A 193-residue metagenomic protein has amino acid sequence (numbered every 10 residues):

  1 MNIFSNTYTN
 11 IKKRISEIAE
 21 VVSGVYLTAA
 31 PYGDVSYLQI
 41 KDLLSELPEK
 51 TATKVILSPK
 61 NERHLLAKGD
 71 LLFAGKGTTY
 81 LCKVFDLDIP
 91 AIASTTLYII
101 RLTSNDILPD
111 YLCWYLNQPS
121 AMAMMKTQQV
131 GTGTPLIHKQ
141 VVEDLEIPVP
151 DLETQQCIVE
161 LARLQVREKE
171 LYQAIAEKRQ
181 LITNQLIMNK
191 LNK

Functional and structural regions predicted by a protein language model:
M1-L27, V149-K193: Non-catalytic DNA-recognition/assembly elements of restriction-modification systems
I11-L27, K41-K68: Sequence-specific dsDNA recognition surfaces
A29-V35, H64-L66, V84-T96: Short, surface-exposed loop/turn microsegments at beta-strand edges and helix-strand junctions
V35-S36, L44: Membrane-cytosol interface segments
K60-N61, L87, T132: A structural connector/turn signal
D70-F73: Generic structural signal for buried aliphatic residues
G75-W114: A short beta-sheet element
Y98-P148: Basic, amphipathic alpha-helical recognition segments used for DNA target recognition
